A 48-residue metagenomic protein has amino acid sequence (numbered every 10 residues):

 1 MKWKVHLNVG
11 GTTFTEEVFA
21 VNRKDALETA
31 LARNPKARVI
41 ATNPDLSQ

Functional and structural regions predicted by a protein language model:
M1-T13: Short aromatic-glycine-(Arg/Gly/Cys) micro-motifs in beta-strand/loop hairpins
T12-N22: A short, exposed loop/beta-hairpin motif centered on an aromatic-Gly-Thr core
A32-Q48: Short, mixed-charge low-complexity intrinsically disordered segments
